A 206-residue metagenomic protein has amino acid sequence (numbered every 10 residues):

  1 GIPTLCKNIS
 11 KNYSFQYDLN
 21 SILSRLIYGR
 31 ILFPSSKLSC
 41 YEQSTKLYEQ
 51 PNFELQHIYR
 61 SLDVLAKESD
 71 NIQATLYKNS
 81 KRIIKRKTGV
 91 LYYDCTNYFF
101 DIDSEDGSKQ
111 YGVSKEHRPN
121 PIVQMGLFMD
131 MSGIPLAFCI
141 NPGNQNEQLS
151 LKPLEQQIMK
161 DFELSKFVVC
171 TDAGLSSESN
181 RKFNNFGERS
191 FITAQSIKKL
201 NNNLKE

Functional and structural regions predicted by a protein language model:
G1-G107, P119, F128-C139, N144: Dynamic "connector" segments at or just before major functional cores
Y13-F15, A74-T75, K109-G112, L151-K152 (+1 more regions): Short secondary-structure boundary micro-motifs
I27, Y77-R82, Y111-K115, V123-G126 (+2 more regions): Generic recognition of flexible, low-complexity loop/linker segments
G107-Q110, N184-F186: Short, solvent-exposed amphipathic alpha-helical segments in soluble enzyme and RNA/protein-processing domains
Q110, Q124, M131, N141 (+1 more regions): Short glycine/serine/threonine-biased micro-segments
R118-M131, N144-M159: Structured alpha-helical segments in the cores of large, soluble enzyme domains
E147-E206: An internal, acidic/charged active-site-proximal segment that coordinates divalent cations and/or engages
